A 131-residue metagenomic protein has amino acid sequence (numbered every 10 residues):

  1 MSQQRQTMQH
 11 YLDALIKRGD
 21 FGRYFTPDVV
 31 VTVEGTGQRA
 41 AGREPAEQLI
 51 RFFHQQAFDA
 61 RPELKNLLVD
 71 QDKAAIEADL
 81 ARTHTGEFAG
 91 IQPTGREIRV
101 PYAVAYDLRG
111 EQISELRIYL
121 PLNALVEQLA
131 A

Functional and structural regions predicted by a protein language model:
M1-A131: C-terminal and inter-domain tail/linker signature
